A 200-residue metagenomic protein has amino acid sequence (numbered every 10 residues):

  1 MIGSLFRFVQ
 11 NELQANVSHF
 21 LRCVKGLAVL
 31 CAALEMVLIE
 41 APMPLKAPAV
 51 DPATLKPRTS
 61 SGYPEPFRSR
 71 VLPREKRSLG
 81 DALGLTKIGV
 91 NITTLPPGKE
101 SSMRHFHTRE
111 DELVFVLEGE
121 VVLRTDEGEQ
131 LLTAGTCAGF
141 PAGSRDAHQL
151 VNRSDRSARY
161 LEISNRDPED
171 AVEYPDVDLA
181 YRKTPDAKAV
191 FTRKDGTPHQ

Functional and structural regions predicted by a protein language model:
I2, A15-V17, V37-E40: Short terminal hydrophobic/aromatic SLiMs and anchors at protein ends
V37-K87, V172-Q200: A short, N-terminal "cap"/entry segment at the start of jelly-roll beta-barrel domains of the cupin/DSBH fold
K76, N91-H107: Conserved short histidine dyad/triad with adjacent acidic residue
E110-D111, F115-V121, D126: Glycine- and acidic-residue-biased ligand/ion/polar-headgroup-sensing regions
E127-A142: Short acidic-glycine-tyrosine-enriched beta hairpin
A142-E169: Ligand-binding loop in jelly-roll beta-barrel domains
